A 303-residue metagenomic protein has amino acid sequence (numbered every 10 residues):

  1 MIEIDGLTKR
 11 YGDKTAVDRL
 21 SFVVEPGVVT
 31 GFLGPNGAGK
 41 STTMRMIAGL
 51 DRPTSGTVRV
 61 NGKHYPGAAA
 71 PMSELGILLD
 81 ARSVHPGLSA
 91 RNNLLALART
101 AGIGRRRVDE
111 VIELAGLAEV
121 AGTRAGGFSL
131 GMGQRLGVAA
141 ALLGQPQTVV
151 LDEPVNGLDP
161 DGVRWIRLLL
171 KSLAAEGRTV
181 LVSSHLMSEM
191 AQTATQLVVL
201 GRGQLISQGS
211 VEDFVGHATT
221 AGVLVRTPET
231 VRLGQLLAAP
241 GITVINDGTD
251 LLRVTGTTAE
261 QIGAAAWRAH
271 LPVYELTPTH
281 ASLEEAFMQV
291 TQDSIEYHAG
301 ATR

Functional and structural regions predicted by a protein language model:
I2-I4, K9-V182, M187-G201: ABC transporter nucleotide-binding domains
P66, H85, I103, S188 (+4 more regions): Short alpha-helical
G76, D80, V182, V225 (+2 more regions): Small/polar loops that bind or transfer phosphate-bearing groups
A101, A218, G241, H280 (+1 more regions): Conserved NTP-handling cores and scaffolds of large molecular machines
A101-R105, V163, T227, G256 (+1 more regions): Short alpha-helix boundary/capping motifs
G116, G241-I245, V273-L276: A short linear hydrophobic-aromatic micro-motif
R167-T257: ABC transporter nucleotide-binding domain
T257-R303: C-terminal coupling/interaction segments
